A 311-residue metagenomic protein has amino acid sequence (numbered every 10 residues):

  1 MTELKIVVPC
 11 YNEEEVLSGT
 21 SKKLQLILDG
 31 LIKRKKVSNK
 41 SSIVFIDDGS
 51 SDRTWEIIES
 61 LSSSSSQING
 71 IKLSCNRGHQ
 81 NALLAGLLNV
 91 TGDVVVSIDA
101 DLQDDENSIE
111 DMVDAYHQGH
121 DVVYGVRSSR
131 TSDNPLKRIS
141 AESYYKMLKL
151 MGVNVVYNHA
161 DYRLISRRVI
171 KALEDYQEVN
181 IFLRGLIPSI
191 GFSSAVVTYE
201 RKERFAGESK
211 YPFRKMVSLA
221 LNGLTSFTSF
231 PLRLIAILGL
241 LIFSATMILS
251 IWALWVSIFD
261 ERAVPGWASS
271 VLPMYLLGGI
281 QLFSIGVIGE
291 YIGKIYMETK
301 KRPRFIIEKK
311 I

Functional and structural regions predicted by a protein language model:
M1-N134: Structured catalytic core of nucleotide-sugar glycosyltransferases
E3, F182-I311: Hydrophobic helical membrane-anchoring modules
I6-V7, V96, D161, G207 (+1 more regions): Residue-level marker of motif borders
P9, I27, L61, L73 (+7 more regions): Amphipathic alpha-helical segments that mediate coupling or scaffolding at interfaces
P9, R34, I46, A115 (+4 more regions): Histidine kinase transmitter module recognition
N12, L26, G30, S60 (+9 more regions): Conserved amphipathic alpha-helical interaction elements at protein-protein interfaces in regulatory, energy-coupling
I71-C75, H79-N89, E106-L186, K202-L221: Acceptor/aglycone-binding surface of glycosyltransferases and processive sugar-polymer synthases
